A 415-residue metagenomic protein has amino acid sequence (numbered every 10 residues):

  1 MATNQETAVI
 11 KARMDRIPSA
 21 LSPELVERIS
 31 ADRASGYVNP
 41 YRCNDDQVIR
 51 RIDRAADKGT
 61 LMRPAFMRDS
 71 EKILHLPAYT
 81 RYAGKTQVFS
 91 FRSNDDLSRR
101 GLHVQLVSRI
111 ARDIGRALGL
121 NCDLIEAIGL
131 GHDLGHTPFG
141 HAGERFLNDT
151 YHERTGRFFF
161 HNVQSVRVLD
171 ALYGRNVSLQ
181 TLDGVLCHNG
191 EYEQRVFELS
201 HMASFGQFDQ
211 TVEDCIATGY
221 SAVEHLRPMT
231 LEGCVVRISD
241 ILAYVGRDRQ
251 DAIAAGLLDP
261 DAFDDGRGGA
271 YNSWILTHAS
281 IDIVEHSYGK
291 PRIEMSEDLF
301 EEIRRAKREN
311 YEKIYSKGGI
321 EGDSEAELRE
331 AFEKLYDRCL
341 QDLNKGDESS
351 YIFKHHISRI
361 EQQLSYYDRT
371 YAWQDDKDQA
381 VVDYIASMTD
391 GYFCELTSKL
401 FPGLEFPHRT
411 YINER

Functional and structural regions predicted by a protein language model:
M1-G101, L106-I114, N121, G143 (+3 more regions): Histidine-centered, transition-metal-coordinating active-site segments
L124: Substrate/ligand-engaging "lid" and interaction regions
A127, P138-R157, A254-L258: Post-HEXXH active-site segment of zinc metalloproteases
G131-F139, A243: Short active-site segment of divalent metal-dependent hydrolases/proteases that encodes the spacing between
